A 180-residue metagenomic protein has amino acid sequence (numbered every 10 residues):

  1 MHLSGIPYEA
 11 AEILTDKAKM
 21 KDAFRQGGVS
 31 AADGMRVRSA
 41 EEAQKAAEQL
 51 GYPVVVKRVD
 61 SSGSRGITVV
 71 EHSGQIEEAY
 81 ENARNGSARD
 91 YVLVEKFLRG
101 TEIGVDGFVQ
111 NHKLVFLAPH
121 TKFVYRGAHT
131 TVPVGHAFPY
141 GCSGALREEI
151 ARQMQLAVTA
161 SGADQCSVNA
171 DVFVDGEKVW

Functional and structural regions predicted by a protein language model:
M1, A10-L14: N-terminal glycine-rich "phosphate-gripper" loop used for MgATP/nucleotide binding and carboxylate activation
M1, T68, G107: Short amphipathic alpha-helical segments
M1-H2, D22-A23, V132-G135: A short alpha-helix capping/helix-coil boundary motif
H2-I6, K57-V59: Short beta-strands and strand-loop turn motifs
I6-E9, S30-A32, S62-R65, L93 (+3 more regions): Residue-level signal for pocket-adjacent positions within structured domains
I13-L93, R99, Q110-N111, Y140-R152 (+1 more regions): Active-site nucleotide/adenylate-binding loops and adjacent lid/helix of ATP-dependent enzymes
A83-Y91, L98-Y140, E148-W180: Phosphate-binding core of ATP-grasp and ATP-grasp-like enzymes
